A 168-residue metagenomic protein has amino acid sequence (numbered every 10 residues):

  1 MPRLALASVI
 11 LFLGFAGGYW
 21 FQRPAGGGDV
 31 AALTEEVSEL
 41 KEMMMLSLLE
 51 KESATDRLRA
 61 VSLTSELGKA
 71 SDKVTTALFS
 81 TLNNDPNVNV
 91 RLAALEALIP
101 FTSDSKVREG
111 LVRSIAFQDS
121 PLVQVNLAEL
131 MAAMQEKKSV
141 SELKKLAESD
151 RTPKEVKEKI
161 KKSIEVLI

Functional and structural regions predicted by a protein language model:
M1-G27: Single-pass transmembrane signal-anchor helices and their membrane-water interface zones
G26-K51, R57-S65: Immediate post-signal-peptide N-terminus of mature secreted/exported proteins
T34-L48, K69-L82, T102-A116, E136-E148: Amphipathic alpha-helical scaffolding segments comprising HEAT/armadillo-like alpha-solenoid repeats
E52-S53, D85-N87, D119-S120, S149-P153: Short inter-helical turns and helix N-cap capping residues of alpha-solenoid HEAT/ARM repeat scaffolds
R59-L63, A94, N126-L127, K157-I160: Conserved hydrophobic register position within alpha-solenoid helical repeats
T64-G68, L98, T102, M131 (+3 more regions): Alpha-solenoid repeat junctions
E148-I168: Eukaryotic acidic, Ser/Thr-rich intrinsically disordered low-complexity regions
